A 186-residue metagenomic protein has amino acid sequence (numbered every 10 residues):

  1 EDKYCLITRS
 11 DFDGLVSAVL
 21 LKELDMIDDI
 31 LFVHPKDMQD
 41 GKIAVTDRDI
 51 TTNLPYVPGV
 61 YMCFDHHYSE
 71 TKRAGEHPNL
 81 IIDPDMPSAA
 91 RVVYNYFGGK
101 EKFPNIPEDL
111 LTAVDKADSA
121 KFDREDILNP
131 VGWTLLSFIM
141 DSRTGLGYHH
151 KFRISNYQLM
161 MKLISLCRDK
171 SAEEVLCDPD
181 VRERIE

Functional and structural regions predicted by a protein language model:
E1-M140: Replace "Mg2+/Mn2+-dependent" with "divalent metal-dependent
I106-E186: Phosphate-rich cofactor/ligand-interacting catalytic cores and adjacent structured alpha/beta frameworks
